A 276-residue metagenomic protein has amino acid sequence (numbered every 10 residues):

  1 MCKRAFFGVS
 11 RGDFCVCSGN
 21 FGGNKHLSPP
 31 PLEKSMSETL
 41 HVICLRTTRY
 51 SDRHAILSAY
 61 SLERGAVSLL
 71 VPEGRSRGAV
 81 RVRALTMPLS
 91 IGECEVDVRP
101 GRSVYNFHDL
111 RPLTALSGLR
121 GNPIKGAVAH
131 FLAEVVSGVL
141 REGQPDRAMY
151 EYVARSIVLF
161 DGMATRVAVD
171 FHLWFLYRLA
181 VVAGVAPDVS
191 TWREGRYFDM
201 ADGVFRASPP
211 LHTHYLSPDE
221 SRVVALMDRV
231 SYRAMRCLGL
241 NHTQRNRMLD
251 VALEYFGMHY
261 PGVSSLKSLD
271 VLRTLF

Functional and structural regions predicted by a protein language model:
C2, C15-C17: Cysteine-centered motifs
D13, N20, N24-H26: Intrinsic-disorder-associated, low-complexity terminal segments enriched in Asp/Asn/His/Tyr and depleted of Lys/Arg
E33-I56, Y60-F276: Non-catalytic alpha-helical scaffolds and adjoining flexible linkers that form interface surfaces for assembly
